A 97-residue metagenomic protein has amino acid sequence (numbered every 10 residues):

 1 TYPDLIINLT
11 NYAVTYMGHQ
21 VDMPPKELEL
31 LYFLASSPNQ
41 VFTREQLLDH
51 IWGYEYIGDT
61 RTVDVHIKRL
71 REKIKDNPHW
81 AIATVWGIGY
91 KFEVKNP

Functional and structural regions predicted by a protein language model:
T1-V41, E45: Short, Lys/Arg-enriched segments at the junction into DNA-binding effector domains of transcriptional regulators
Y2-D4, I51, W86-G87: A general secondary-structure junction signal
L9, Y32, E45, D49-H50 (+3 more regions): A cross-family signal for key residues in well-ordered alpha-helices that form functional helical elements
M17-H19, H50-Y54: Aromatic-glycine-rich donor-binding/catalytic loop that engages nucleotide-sugar donors across glycosyltransferases
D22, V65-I67, R71-P97: DNA-binding patch around the recognition helix
P24, I57, D64: Conserved catalytic core of two-component sensor histidine kinases
S36-N39, G53-Y56, V94: Short, conserved catalytic or interaction motifs in soluble domains
F42-Q46, G58, T62, N77-W80 (+1 more regions): Alpha-helix N-cap and coil->helix boundary residues
